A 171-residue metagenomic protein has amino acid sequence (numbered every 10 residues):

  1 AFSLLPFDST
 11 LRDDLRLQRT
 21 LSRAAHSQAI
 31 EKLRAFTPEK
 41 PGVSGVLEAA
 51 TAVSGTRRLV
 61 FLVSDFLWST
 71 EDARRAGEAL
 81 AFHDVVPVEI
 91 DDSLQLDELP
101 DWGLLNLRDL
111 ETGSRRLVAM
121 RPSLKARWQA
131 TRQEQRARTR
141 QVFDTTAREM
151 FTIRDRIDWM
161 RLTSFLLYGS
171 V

Functional and structural regions predicted by a protein language model:
A1-V171: Exposed, interaction-prone extracellular/peripheral surfaces
